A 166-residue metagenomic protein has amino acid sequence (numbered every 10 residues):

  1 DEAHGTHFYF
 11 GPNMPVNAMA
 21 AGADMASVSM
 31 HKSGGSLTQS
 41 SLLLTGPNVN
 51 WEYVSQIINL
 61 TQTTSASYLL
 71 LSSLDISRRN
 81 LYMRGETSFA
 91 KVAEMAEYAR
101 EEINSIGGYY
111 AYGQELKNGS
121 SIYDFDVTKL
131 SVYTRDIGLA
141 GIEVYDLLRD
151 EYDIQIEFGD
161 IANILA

Functional and structural regions predicted by a protein language model:
E2-L116: Conserved PLP-enzyme active-site core in the AAT-like
N104-L165: Conserved C-terminal alpha-helix-loop-beta "cap" of PLP-dependent enzymes that closes/shapes the active-site mouth
